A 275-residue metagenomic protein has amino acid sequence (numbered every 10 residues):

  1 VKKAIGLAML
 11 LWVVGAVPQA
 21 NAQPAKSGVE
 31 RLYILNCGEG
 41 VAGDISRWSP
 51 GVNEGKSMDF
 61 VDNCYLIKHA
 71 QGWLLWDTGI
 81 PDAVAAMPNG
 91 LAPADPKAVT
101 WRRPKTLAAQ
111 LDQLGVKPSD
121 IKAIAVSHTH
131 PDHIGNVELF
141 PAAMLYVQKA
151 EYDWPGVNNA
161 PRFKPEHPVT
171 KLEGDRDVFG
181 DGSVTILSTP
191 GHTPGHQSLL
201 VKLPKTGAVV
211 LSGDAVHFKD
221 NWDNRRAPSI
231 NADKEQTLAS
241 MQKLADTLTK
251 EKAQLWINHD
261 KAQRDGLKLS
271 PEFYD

Functional and structural regions predicted by a protein language model:
V1-A4: Positively charged n-region of N-terminal signal peptides that target proteins for export
G6-A16: Bacterial N-terminal signal peptides
P18-D112, D120, T206-G213, T249-Q254: Metallo-beta-lactamase
Q23-S27, R102-D120, M144-S188, D233-K252: Metallo-beta-lactamase
C37-G38, T78-P81, T129, A150-E151 (+3 more regions): Active-site metal-binding loops of divalent metal-dependent hydrolases
E54-M58, L187-H192: Short Gly/Pro-enriched turn/cap motifs at secondary-structure boundaries
D82, D95-A109, L200, K205-D275: Cap/insert and terminal regions of metallo-dependent hydrolase folds
I121-D132: Metallo-beta-lactamase
